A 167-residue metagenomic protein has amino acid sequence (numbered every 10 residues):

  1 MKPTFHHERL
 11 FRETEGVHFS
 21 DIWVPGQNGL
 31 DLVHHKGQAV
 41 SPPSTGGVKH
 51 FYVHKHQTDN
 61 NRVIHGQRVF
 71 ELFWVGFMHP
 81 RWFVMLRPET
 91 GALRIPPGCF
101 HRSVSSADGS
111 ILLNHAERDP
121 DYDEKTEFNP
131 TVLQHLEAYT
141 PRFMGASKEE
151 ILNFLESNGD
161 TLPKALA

Functional and structural regions predicted by a protein language model:
M1-P88, S105-I111, H115-A167: Active-site region of the double-stranded beta-helix
T90-S103: Histidine-centered metal-chelating micro-motifs
